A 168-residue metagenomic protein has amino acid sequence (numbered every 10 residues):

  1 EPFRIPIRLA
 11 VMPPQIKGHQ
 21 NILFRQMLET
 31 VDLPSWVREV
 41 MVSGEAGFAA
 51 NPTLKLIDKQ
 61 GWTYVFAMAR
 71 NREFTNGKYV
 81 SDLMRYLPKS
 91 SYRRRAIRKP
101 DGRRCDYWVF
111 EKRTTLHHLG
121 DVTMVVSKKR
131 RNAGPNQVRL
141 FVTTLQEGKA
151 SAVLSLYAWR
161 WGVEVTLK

Functional and structural regions predicted by a protein language model:
E1: Active-site-proximal, Lys/Arg-enriched surface segment that forms a nucleic-acid-binding/basic interface patch
R4-R8: Short, basic/glycine-rich phosphate-binding loops at helix/coil junctions that contact nucleotide phosphates
L9-K128: An internal, acidic/charged active-site-proximal segment that coordinates divalent cations and/or engages
I22-Q26, L140-Q146, L156: Short, motif-level signal for alpha-helix interfacial/capping segments enriched in acidic residues and aromatics/proline
D32, A150-S151: Short hydrophobic/aromatic segments of transmembrane alpha-helices and their interfaces
G47, A69, L145-Q146, T166: Anionic group-transfer/hydrolysis microenvironments
H117-A150, W161-V163: Charge-patterned, long linear interaction tracts outside catalytic cores
V153-K168: Short amphipathic alpha-helical "interface-anchor" segments enriched in bulky aromatics
